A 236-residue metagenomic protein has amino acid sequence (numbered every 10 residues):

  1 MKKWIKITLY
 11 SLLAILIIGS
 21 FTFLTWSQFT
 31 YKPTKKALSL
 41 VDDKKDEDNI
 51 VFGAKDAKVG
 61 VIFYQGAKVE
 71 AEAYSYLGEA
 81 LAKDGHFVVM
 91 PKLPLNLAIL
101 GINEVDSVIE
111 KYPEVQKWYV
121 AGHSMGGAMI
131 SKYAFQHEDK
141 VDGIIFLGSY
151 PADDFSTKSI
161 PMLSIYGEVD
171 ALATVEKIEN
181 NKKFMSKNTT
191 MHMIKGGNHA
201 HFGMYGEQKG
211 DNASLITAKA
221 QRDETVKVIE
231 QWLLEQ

Functional and structural regions predicted by a protein language model:
M1-K44: N-terminal membrane-anchoring alpha-helices
K58-G66: Short beta-strand element of the alpha/beta-hydrolase
L77, T174-K183: Short alpha-helix in the alpha/beta-hydrolase fold that links the catalytic acid
G78-A98: Conserved alpha/beta-hydrolase
A121-I130: Gly/Ala-rich beta-loop-alpha elbow adjacent to hydrolase catalytic centers
S164-Y166: Short beta-strand/loop motif that positions the catalytic acidic residue of the alpha/beta-hydrolase fold
K182-Q236: C-terminal catalytic-base region of ester-bond hydrolases, centering on the histidine of the charge-relay
